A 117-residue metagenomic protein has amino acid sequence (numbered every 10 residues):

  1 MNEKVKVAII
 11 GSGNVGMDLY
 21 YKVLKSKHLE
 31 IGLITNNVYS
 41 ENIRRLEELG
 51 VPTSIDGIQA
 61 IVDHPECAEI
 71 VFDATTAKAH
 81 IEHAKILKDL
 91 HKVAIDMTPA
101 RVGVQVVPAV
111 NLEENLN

Functional and structural regions predicted by a protein language model:
E3-Y21: Glycine-rich adenosine-cofactor-binding loop
K6, A68-I70: Structural motif
K25-L49: NAD(P)-binding Rossmann-fold cofactor-contacting core
E41-R45, D63-E66, G103-V110: Short, charged, surface-exposed secondary-structure boundary motifs
P52-I61, I95: Short acidic-hydrophobic, aromatic-tinged amphipathic segments that line or gate anion-handling sites
I70-T76: N-terminal Rossmann-like NAD(P) cofactor-binding module of classical short-chain dehydrogenase/reductase
K78-N117: Rossmann-fold NAD(P)-binding glycine/threonine-rich loop
